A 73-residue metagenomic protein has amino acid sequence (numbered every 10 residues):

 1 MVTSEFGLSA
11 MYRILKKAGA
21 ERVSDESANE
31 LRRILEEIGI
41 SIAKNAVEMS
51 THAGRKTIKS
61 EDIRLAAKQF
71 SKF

Functional and structural regions predicted by a protein language model:
M1-F73: Histone-fold and other basic nucleic-acid-binding segments
